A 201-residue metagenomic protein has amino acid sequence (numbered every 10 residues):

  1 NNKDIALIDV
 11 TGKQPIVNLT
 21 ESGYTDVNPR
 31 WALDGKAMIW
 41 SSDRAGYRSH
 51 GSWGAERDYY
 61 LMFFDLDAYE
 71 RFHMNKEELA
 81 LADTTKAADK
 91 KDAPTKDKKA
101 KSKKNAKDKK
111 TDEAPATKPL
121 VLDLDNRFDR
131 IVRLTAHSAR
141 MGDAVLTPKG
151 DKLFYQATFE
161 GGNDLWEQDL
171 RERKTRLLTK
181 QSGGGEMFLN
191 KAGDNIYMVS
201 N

Functional and structural regions predicted by a protein language model:
N1-A6, G12-K13, T20-V27, D34 (+3 more regions): A flexible loop/linker signature enriched in serine peptidases of the S9 family
N1-N2, E21-S41, Y47-R48, S138-Q156 (+1 more regions): Conserved beta-propeller blade repeats
D4, R130, R140-G142, D164: Residue-level marker for the onset of beta-strands and adjacent loop->beta junctions in well-ordered domains
I8-E21, R127-L134, R173-L178: Blade-edge beta-strand/turn elements of extracellular beta-propeller and related beta-sheet repeat scaffolds
V10-T11, A32, T147, L170: Short, acidic, Ser/Thr-enriched surface-loop or helix-capping motifs
K101-K104, V132, N163-N201: Intrinsically disordered, Ser/Thr/Pro/Gly-rich linkers and terminal tails that flank and connect PDZ domains
K118-R140: A short helix->beta-strand "capping" segment at the edge of beta-propeller domains
